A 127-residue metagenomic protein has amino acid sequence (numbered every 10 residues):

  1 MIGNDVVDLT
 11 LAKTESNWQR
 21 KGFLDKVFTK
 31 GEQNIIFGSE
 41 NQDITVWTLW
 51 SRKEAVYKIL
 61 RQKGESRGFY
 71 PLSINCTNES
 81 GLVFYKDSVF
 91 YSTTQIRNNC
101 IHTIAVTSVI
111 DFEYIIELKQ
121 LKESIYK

Functional and structural regions predicted by a protein language model:
M1-K127: Core catalytic alpha/beta fold that binds nucleotide/phospho-ligands
